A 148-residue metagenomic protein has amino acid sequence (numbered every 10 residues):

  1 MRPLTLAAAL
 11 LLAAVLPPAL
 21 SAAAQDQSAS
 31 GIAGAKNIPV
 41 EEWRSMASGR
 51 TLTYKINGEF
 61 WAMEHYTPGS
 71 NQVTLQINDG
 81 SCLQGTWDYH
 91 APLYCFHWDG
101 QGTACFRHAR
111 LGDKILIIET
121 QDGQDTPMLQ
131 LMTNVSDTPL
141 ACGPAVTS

Functional and structural regions predicted by a protein language model:
M1-L4: Positively charged n-region of N-terminal signal peptides that target proteins for export
A7-P18: Bacterial N-terminal signal peptides
P18-Q84, F96-S148: Lipid interaction determinants
Y89-Y94: Amphipathic, hydrophobic secondary-structure cores in small proteins
